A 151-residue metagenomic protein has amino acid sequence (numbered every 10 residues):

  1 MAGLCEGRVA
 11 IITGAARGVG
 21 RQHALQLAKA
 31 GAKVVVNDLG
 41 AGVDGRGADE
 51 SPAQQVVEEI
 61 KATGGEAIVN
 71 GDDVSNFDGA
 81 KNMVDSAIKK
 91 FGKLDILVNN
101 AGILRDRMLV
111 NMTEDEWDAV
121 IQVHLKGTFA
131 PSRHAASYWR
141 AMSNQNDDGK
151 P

Functional and structural regions predicted by a protein language model:
A2-V35: Canonical Rossmann dinucleotide-binding motif of NAD(H)/NADP(H)-dependent dehydrogenases/reductases, specifically
E6, T63-E66, D78-G79, D85-N99 (+1 more regions): A glycine-rich helix->loop->beta "capping" turn within Rossmann-like NAD(P)(H)-dependent oxidoreductase domains
R8, G65-E66, K93-L94, W139-P151: Active-site loop of short-chain dehydrogenase/reductase
A30-Q55: Conserved glycine-rich Rossmann-like NAD(P)H-binding loop of the short-chain dehydrogenase/reductase
E50, Q54, G71-D85, E114: The beta1-alpha1 cofactor-binding region of Rossmann-like NAD(H)/NADP(H)-dependent oxidoreductases
I60, M108-L109, E116-I121: Substrate-binding pocket helix/loop in short-chain dehydrogenase/reductase
S132-R133: A short, exposed helix-loop element centered on a Lys and neighboring polar residues
